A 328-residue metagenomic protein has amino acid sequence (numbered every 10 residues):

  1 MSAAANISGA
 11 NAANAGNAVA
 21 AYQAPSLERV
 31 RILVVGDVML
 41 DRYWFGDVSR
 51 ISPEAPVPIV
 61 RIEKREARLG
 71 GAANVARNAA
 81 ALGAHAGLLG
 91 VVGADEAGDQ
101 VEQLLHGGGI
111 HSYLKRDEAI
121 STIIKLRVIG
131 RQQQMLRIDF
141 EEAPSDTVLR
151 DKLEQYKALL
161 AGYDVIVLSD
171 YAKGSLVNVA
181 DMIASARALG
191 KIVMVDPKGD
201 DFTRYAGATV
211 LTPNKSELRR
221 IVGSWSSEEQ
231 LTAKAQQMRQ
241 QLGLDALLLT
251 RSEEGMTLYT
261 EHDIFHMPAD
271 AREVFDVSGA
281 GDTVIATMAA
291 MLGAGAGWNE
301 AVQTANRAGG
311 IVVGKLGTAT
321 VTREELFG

Functional and structural regions predicted by a protein language model:
S2-I7, A15-S49: Positively charged, low-complexity intrinsically disordered leader regions
V19-P25, R29-R31, P53, V57-I123: Substrate-binding N-lobe of the ribokinase-like
L27, L160-A161, Y205-A206: A short, aliphatic-rich alpha-helical micro-motif
V38, Y171, T283: Active-site metal-binding loops of divalent metal-dependent hydrolases
Y113-I120, K125-G162: Conserved phosphate-binding/catalytic loop of the ribokinase/pfkB sugar-kinase fold
Y163-S175: Short acidic, glycine-rich surface-loop motifs adjacent to enzyme active sites
K173-I264: Conserved phosphate/ATP/ADP-binding segment of small-molecule kinases
D245-A246, D270-F327: Conserved post-catalytic alpha-helical subdomain immediately downstream of the catalytic base and nucleotide-binding
